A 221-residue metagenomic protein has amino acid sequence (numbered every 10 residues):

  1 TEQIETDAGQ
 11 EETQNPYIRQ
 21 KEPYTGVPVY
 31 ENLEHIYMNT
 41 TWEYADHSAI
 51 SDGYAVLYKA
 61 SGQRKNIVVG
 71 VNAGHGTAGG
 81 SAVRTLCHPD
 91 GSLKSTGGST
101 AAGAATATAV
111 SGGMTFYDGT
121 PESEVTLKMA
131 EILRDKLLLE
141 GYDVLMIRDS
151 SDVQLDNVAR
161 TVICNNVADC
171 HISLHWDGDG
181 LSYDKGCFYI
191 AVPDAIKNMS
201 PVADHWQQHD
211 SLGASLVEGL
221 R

Functional and structural regions predicted by a protein language model:
T1-R221: Catalytic-site microenvironment of enzymes that process N-acetyl-hexosamine-containing cell-wall polysaccharides
